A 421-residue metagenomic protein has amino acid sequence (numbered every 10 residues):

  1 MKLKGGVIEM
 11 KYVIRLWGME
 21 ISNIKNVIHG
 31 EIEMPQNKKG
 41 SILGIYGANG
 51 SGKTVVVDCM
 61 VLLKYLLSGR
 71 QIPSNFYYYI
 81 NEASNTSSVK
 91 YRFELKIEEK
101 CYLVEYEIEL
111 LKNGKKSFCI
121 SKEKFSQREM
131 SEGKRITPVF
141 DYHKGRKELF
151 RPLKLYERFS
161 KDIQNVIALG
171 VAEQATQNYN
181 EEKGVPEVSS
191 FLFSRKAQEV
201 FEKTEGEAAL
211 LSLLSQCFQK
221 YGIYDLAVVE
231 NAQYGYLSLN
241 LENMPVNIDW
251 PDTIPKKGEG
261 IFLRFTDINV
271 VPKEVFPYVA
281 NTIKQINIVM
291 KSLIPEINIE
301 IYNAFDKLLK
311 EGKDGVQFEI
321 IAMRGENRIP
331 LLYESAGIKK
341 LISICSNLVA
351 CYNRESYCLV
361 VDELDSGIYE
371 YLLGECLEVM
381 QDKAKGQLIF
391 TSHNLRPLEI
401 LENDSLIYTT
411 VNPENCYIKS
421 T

Functional and structural regions predicted by a protein language model:
M1-S74, T282, G312-T421: Switch/communication elements of ASCE P-loop NTPase nucleotide-binding domains
K2, K11-Y12, K257-Y333: Extended helical coiled-coil dimerization/tether regions that scaffold and oligomerize large DNA-maintenance assemblies
V13-M19, S84-R92, I120: Short, hydrophobic/aromatic-rich segments at coil-to-beta transitions
S22, E33-P35, R92-K96, E109-L111 (+4 more regions): A structural detector for beta-sheet-dominated domains
V57-K115: Conserved P-loop NTP-binding catalytic core
Y102-K112, I136-F140, I297-N303: Broad, structure-driven detector of short, well-ordered beta-strand segments within folded domains
E107-C119, A304, L309, N412: Short beta-strand micro-motifs enriched in acidic
L111-S292: Electropositive, glycine-dotted interaction segments that contact anionic polymers or phosphate-rich ligands
